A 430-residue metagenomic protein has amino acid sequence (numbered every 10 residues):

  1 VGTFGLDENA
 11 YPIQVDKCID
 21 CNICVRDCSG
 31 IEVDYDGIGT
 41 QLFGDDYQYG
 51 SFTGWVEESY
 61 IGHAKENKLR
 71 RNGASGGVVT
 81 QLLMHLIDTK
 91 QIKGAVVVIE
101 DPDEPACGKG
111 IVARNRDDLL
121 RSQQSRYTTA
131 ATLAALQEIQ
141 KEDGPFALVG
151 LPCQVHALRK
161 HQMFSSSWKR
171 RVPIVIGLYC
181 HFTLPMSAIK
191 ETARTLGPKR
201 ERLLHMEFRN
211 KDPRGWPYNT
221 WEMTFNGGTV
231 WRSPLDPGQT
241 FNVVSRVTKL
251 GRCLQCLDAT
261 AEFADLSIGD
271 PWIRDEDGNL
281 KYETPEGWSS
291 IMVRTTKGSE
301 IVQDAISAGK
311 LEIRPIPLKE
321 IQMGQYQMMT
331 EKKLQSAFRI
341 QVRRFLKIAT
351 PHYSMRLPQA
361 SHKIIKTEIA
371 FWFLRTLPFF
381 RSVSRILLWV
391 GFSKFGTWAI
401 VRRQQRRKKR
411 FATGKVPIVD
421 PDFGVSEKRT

Functional and structural regions predicted by a protein language model:
V1, K17-G30, L151-A157, K249-A261: Local cysteine-cluster metal-coordination motifs and their immediate loop/turn environment, predominantly Fe-S cluster
V1-I13, I23-G44, L266: Iron-sulfur cluster-binding cysteine motifs and their immediate structural context in ferredoxin-like electron-transfer
G30-V79: Entry/capping segment at the start of metal-dependent catalytic domains with acidic active-site entry clusters
G73-V78, P102, L148-L158, F182-L184: Gly/Ser/Thr-rich loops at beta-strand to alpha-helix junctions that form or flank small-molecule/cofactor-binding
I92-K93, E201-T430: Long, compositionally biased charged/polar accessory segments in the mid-to-C-terminal portions of proteins
G108-A131: Glycine-rich phosphate-binding "P-loop"
F164-G177: A short alpha->loop->secondary-structure connector
Y179-E191, N210-G215: Short, conserved secondary-structure transition motifs
